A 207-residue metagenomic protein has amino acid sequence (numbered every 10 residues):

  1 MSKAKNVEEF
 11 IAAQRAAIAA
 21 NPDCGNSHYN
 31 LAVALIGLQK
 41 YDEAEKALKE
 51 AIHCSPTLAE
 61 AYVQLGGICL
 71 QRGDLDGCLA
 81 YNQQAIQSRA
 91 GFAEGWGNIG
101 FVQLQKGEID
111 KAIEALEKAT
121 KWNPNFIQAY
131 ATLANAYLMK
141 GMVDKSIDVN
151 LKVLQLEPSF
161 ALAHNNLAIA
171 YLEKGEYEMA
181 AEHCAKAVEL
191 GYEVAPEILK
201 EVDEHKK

Functional and structural regions predicted by a protein language model:
S2, I169-E173, E193-K207: TPR/TPR-like alpha-solenoid helical repeat scaffolds
S2-A16, L38-E50, Q71-Q84, Q105-K118 (+2 more regions): Structural signature of tandem alpha-helical TPR/SEL1-like repeats, specifically the intra-repeat loop/turn
G25-N26, A59-E60, A93-E94, I127-Q128 (+2 more regions): Helix-start (N-cap) detector for alpha-helical repeat units in TPR-like alpha-solenoids, especially tetratricopeptide
N26-G37, E60-G67, Q71: Non-membrane alpha-helical segments in proteins
N125-E189, E193: Ankyrin-repeat and related helical/solenoid repeat scaffolds used for protein-protein interactions
